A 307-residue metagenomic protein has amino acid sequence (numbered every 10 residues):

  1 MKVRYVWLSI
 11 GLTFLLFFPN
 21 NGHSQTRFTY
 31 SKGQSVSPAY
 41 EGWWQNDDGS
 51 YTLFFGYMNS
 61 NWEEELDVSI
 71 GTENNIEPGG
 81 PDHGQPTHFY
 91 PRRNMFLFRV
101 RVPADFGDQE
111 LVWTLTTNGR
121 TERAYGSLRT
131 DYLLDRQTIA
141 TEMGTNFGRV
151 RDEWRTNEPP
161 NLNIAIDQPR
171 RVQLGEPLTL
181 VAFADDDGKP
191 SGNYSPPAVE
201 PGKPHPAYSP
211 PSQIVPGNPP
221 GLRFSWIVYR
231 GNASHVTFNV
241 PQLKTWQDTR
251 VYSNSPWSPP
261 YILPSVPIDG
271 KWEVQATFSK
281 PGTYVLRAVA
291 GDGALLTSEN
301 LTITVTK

Functional and structural regions predicted by a protein language model:
S9-F17: Bacterial N-terminal signal peptides
V36-Y40, D131-V172, P177-V181, D185-S191: Short, compositionally biased P/S/T/A/G/V-rich stretches that sit at domain boundaries
Q45, V266, V274-K280: Residue-level recognition of secondary-structure-to-loop junctions
G49, A104-Q109, G175-L178, G270 (+1 more regions): Short tyrosine-centred short linear motifs in exposed loops/low-complexity segments
P86, E200-W272: Low-complexity "stalk/linker" and mucin-like segments enriched in Ser/Thr/Pro/Ala/Gly
G291-L295: Short, solvent-exposed loop/turn segments at the edges of extracellular beta-sandwich modules
S298-V305: C-terminal edge beta-strand
